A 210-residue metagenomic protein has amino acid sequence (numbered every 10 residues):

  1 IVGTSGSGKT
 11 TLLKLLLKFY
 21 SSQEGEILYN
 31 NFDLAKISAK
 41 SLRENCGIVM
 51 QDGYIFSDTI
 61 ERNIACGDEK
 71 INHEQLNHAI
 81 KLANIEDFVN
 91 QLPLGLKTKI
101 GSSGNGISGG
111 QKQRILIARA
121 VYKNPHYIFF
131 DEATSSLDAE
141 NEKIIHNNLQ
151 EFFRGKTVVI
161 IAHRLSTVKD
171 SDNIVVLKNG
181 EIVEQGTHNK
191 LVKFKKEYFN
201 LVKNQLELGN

Functional and structural regions predicted by a protein language model:
I1-N210: ABC-type nucleotide-binding domain
